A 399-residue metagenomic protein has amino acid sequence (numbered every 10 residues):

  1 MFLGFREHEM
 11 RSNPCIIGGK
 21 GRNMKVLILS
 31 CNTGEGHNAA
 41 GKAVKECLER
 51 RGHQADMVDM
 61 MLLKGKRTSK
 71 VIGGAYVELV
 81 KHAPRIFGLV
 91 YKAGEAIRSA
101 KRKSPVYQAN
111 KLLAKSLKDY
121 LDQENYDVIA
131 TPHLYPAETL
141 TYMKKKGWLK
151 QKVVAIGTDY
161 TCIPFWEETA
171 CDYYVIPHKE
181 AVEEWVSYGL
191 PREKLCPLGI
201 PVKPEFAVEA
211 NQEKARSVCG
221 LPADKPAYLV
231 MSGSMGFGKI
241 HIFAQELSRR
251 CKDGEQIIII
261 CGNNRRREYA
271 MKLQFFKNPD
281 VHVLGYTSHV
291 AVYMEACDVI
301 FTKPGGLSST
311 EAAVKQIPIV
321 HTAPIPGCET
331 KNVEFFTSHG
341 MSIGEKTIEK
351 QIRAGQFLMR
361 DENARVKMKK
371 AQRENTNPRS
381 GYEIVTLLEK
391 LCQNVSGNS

Functional and structural regions predicted by a protein language model:
E35, K92-G189, K194-L198, K203: Active-site and donor-binding regions of nucleotide-sugar-utilizing enzymes
A43-K118, D122-Q123: Conserved N-terminal ligand/cofactor-binding loop architecture of enzyme catalytic domains
D172-A227, M231-S234, R266-R267: A nucleotide-sugar donor-handling region in carbohydrate enzymes
L221-C297: Donor-nucleotide binding loops and adjacent catalytic segments primarily of GT-B fold Leloir glycosyltransferases
E295-G305: Acidic donor-binding loop of glycosyltransferase active sites
S338-I343, T347-N363: C-terminal "capping" alpha-helix adjacent to the active site of nucleotide-linked donor transferases in cell-envelope
A364-P378: A short, well-ordered alpha-helix in the C-terminal region of glycosyltransferases
N377-S399: C-terminal alpha-helical cap of glycosyltransferases
